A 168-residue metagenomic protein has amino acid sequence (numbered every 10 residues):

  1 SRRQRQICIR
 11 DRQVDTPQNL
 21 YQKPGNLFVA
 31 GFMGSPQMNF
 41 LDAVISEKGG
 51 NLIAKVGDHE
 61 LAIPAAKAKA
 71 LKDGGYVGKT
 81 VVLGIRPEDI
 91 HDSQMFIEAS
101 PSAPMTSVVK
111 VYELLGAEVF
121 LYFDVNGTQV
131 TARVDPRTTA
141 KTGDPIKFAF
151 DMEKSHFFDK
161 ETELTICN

Functional and structural regions predicted by a protein language model:
S1-D11: Single conserved hydrophobic/aromatic residue that forms the stacking wall/gate of nucleotide- or nucleobase-binding
Q13-D15, K23-N26: ABC ATPase "signature
Q13-V14, Y112, N168: Residue-level detector of high-confidence beta-strand sites
Q18-Q22, A30-M33: Short acidic-hydrophobic catalytic motif
Q22, N51-V108, Q129, T139-N168: Glycine/charge-rich catalytic "coupling/switch" loops of P-loop NTPases
P36-K48, P101-Y112: Structural detector for short beta-strands of small beta-barrel domains
I45-E47, D89-D92, V111-E113, P136: A residue-level detector for short acidic-glycine micro-motifs
E47-N51, Y112-V119, K160: Short, conserved beta-turn/loop elements at beta-strand boundaries and strand-helix junctions
